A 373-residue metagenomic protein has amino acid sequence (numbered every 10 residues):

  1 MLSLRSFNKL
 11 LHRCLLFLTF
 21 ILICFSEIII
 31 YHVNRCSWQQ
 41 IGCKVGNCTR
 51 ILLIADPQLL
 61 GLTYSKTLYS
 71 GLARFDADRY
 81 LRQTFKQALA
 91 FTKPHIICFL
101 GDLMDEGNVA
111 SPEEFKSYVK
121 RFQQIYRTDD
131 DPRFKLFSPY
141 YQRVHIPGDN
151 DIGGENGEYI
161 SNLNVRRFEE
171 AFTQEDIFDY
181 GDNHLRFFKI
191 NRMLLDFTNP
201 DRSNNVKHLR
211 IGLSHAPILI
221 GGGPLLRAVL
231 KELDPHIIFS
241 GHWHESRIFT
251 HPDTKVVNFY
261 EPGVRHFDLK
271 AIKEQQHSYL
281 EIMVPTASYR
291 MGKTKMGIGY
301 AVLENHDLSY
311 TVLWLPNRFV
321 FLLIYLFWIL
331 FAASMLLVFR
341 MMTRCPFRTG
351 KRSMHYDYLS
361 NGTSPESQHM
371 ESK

Functional and structural regions predicted by a protein language model:
M1-K9, R167-F168, L308-V320: Juxtamembrane membrane-interface segments at transmembrane-helix boundaries in membrane proteins
L2-K116: N-terminal active-site segment of His-dependent metallophosphoesterases
L15-Q40, Q174-G181, E245-E371: Binuclear metal-dependent phosphoesterase catalytic core
F25-H32, N47-R50, K93-H95, S138-R143 (+3 more regions): Loop/turn elements at helix/coil->beta-strand transitions in domains of secreted/extracellular proteins
N34-C43, E106-N204, F259-M283, Y300: Extended active-site neighborhood of metal-dependent phosphoesterases/phosphodiesterases
C48-Y64, D182-D196, R210-H215, Y279-T286 (+1 more regions): Active-site-proximal beta-strand elements of phosphoester/diester hydrolases
L53-A55, I96-D102, P139-D149, I211-H215 (+3 more regions): Active-site neighborhood of phospho(di)ester-bond hydrolases with catalytic His/Asp-centered motifs
L59-T63, D105-G107, P147-N156, L195-F197 (+4 more regions): Active-site environment of divalent metal-dependent phosphoester hydrolases
